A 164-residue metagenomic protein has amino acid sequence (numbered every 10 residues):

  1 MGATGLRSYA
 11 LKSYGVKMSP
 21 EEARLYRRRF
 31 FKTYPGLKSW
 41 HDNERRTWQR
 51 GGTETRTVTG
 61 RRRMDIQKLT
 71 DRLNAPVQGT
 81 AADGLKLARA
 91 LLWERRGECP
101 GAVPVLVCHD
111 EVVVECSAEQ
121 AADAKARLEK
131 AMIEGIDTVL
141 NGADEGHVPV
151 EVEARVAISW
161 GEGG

Functional and structural regions predicted by a protein language model:
M1-G164: Conserved catalytic core of nucleotide polymerization and phosphodiester-bond processing enzymes
